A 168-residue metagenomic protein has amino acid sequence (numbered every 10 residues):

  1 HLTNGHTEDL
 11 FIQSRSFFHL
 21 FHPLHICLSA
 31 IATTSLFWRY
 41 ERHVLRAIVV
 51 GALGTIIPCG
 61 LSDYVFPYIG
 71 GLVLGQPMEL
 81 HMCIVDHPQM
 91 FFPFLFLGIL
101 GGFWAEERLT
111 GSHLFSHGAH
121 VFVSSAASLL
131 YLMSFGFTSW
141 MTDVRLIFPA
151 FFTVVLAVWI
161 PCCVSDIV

Functional and structural regions predicted by a protein language model:
H1-H6: Alpha-helical transmembrane segments of multi-pass membrane proteins
E8-E41, A47: Early transmembrane hairpin module of multi-pass membrane proteins
I12-L24, M78-F92, F152-L156: Short aromatic-rich membrane-water interface segments that cap or initiate transmembrane helices in multi-pass membrane
H22-T33, G54-P67: A generic, lipid-embedded transmembrane alpha helix
I26-F37, F92-G101, V155-L156, I160-V168: Hydrophobic cores of alpha-helical transmembrane segments in multi-pass inner/ER membrane proteins, independent
E41-A52, S112-G118: Alpha-helical transmembrane segments and their helix-start/interface "positive-inside/aromatic belt" motifs in integral
I57-S128: Membrane-proximal helix-loop-helix units in multi-pass membrane proteins
E107-V168: C-terminal transmembrane helix-loop-helix hairpin of multi-pass membrane proteins
